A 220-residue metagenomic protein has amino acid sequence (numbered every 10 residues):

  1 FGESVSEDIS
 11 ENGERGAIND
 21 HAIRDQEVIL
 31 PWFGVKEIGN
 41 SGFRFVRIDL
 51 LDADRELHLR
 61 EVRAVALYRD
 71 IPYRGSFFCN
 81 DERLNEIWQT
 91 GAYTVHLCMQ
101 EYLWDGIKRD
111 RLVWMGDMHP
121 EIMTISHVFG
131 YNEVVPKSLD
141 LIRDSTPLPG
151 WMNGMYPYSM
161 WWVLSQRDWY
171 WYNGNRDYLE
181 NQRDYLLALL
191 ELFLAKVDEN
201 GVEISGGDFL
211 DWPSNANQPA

Functional and structural regions predicted by a protein language model:
F1-Y102, G116-D117, E133-L139, D177 (+2 more regions): Extracellular/oxidizing-compartment recognition motifs
K36, Y102-M115, P147-S159, N173 (+1 more regions): Solvent-exposed loop and edge beta-strand segments that line ligand/cofactor-binding and catalytic clefts
I48, D110, Y170, G174-D177 (+2 more regions): N-terminal catalytic cores of secreted or lumenal carbohydrate-active enzymes
D49, S76, I142-M155, W162-D168: N-terminal start-of-domain structural block
W88, A92-Y102, F129-G150, R183-V202: Long, well-ordered core segments of solenoidal/helical folds
P120-Y131, W162-Y178: Well-ordered alpha-helical scaffold segments within catalytic/enzyme domains
G150-L164, A195-D208: Charged/polar, low-hydrophobicity segments characteristic of intrinsically disordered regions and flexible loops
M152, Y158-W169, Y178, Q182 (+1 more regions): Extended, hydrophobic alpha-helical segments in both membrane/secreted and soluble proteins
